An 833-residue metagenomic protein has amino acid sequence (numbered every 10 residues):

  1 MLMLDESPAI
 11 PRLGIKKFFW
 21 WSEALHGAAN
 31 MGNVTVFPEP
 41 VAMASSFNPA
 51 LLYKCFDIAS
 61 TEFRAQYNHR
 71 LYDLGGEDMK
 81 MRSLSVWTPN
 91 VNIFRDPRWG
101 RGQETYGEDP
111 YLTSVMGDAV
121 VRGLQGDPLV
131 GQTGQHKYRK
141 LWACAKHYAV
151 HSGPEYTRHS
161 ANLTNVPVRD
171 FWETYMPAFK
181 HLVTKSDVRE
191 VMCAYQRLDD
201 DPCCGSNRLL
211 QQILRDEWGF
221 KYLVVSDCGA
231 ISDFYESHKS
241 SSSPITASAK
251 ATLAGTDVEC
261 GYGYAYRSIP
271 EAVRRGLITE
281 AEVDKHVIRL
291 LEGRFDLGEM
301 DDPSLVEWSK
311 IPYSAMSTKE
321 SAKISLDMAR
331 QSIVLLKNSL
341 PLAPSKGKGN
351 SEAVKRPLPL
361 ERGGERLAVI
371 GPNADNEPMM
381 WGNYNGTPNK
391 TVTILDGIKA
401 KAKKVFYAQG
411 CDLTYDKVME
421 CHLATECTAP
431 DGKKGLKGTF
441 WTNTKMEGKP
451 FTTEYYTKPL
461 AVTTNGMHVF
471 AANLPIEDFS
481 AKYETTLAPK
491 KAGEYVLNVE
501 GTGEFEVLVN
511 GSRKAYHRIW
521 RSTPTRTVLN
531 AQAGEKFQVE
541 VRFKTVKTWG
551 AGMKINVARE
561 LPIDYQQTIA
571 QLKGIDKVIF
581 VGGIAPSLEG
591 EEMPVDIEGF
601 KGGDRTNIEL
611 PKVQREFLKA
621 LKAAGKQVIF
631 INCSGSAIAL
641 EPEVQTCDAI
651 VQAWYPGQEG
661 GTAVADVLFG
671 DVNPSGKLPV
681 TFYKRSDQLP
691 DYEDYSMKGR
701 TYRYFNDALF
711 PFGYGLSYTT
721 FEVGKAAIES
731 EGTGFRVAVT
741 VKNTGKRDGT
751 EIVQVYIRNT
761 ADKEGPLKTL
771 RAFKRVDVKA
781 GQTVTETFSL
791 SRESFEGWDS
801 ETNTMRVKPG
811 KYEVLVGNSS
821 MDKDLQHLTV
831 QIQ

Functional and structural regions predicted by a protein language model:
M1-W798, T804-D822, Q831-Q833: Glycoside hydrolase catalytic-domain context in secreted enzymes
Q826: A conserved ligand/cofactor-binding region detector
